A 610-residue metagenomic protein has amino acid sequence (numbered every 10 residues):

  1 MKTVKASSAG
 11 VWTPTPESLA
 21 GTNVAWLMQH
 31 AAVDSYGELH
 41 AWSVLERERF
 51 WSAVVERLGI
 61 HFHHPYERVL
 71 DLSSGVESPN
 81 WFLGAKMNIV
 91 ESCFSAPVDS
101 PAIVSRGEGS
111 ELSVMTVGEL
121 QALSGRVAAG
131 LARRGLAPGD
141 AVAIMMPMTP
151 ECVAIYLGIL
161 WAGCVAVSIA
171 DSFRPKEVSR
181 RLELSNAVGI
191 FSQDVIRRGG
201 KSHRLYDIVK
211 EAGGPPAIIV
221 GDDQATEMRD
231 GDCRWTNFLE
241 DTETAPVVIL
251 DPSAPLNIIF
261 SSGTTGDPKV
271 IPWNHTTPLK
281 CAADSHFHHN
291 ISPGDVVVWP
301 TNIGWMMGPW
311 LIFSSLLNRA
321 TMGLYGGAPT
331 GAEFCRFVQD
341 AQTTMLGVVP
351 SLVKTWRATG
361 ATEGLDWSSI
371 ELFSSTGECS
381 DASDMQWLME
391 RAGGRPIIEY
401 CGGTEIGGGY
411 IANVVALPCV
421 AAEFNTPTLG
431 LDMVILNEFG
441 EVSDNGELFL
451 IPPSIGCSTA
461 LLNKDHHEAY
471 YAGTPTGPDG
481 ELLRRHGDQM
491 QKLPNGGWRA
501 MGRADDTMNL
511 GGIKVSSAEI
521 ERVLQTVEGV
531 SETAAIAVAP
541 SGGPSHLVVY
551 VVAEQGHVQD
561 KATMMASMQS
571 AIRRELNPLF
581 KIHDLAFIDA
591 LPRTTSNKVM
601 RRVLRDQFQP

Functional and structural regions predicted by a protein language model:
G37-W42, V90, I103-L157, R174-S179 (+2 more regions): Conserved AMP-binding/adenylate-forming core of the ANL superfamily
D99-P101, I219-V220, Q224, D230-F260 (+3 more regions): Conserved pre-ATP/AMP-binding loop-to-beta segment of ANL
L157, W161-N237, V349-P350, Q555: Structural core segment of the AMP-binding/adenylate-forming
I169, F173-V195, V209, L346 (+3 more regions): AMP-binding/adenylate-forming catalytic core of the ANL superfamily
I219-V220, G542, R574-K598: AMP-binding/adenylate-forming catalytic domain of the ANL superfamily
L279-V296, G304-T344, T359: Conserved AMP-binding/adenylation subdomain of ANL enzymes
L317-A320, T343-G347, R357-C419, D432: Gly/Ser/Thr-rich phosphate-binding loop
E441-T476, G497, V515: Conserved ATP/PPi-binding loop(s) of AMP-dependent carboxylate-activating enzymes
